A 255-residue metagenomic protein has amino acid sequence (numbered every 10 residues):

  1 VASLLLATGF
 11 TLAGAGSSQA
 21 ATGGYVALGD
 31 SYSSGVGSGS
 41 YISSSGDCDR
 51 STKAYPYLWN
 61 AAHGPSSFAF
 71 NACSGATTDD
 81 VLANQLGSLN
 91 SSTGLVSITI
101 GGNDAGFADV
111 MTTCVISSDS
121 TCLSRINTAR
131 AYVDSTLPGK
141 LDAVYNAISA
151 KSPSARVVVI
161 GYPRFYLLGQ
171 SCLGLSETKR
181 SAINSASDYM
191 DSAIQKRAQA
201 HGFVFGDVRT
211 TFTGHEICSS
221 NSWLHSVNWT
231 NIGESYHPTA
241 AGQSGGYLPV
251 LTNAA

Functional and structural regions predicted by a protein language model:
V1-A20: Secretory targeting and sorting signals
G14-V26, V81-S97, D142-S154, L251-A255: Short amphipathic alpha-helices and their capping/turn segments at secondary-structure boundaries
Q19-A72: Serine-esterase "nucleophile elbow" of acetyl-processing enzymes
G24-G35, S67-A72, G94-T99, D104-G106 (+3 more regions): Structural recognition of the beta-strand scaffold that forms the well-ordered cores of secreted hydrolase catalytic
V36, D80-V133, R164: Oxyanion-hole/transition-state-stabilizing segment in secreted/luminal serine hydrolases and related acyltransferases
S38-Y41, A108-S120, C172-L173, E216-N228: Short, flexible, mixed-charge acidic loops at enzyme active sites
L95-I98, D119-S149, V158-F205: Conserved N-terminal glycine/acidic-rich loop preference
P163-A255: Catalytic His-Asp segment of secreted/periplasmic serine-dependent ester chemistry enzymes
